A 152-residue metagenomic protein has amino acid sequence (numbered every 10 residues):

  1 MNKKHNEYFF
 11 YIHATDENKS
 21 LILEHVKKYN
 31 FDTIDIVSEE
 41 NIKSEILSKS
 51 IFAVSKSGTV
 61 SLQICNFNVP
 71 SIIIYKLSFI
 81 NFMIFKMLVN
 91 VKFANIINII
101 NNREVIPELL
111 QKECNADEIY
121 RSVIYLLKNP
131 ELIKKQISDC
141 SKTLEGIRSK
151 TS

Functional and structural regions predicted by a protein language model:
M1-S152: Nucleotide-activated sugar donor-binding and catalytic core shared by glycosyltransferases and related lipid-linked
